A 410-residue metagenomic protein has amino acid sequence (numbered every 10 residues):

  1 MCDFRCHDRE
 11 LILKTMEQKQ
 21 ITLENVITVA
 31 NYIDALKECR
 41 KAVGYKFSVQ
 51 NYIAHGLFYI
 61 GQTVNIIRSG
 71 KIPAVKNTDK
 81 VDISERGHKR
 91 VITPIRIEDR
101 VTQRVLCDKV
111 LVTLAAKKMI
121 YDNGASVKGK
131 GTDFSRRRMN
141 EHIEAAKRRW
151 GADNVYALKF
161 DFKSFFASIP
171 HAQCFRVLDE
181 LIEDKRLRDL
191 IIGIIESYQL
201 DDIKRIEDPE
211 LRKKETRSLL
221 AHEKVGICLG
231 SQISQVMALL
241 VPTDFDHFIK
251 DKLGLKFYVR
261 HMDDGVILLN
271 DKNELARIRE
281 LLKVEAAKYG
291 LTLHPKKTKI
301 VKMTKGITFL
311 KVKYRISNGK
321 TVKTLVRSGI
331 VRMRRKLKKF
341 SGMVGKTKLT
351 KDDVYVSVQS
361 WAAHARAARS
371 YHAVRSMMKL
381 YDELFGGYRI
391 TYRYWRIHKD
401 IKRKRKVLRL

Functional and structural regions predicted by a protein language model:
M1-Q62, K402-L410: Non-catalytic, polymerase-adjacent accessory regions of viral genome-replication enzymes
F4, K19-T22, V110-P170: Active-site-proximal segment of RNA-dependent polymerases
F58-H88: Active-site-flanking structural segment that lines cofactor/substrate pockets
K89-I120, H222-K250: Conserved pre-motif C helix in the palm subdomain of viral-like polymerases
I95, R100, R104, K214-K224 (+3 more regions): Right-hand nucleic-acid polymerase module
H142, R149-M262, I267-R279: Conserved polymerase palm-domain catalytic core
I182, K283-L291: A common structural junction motif
